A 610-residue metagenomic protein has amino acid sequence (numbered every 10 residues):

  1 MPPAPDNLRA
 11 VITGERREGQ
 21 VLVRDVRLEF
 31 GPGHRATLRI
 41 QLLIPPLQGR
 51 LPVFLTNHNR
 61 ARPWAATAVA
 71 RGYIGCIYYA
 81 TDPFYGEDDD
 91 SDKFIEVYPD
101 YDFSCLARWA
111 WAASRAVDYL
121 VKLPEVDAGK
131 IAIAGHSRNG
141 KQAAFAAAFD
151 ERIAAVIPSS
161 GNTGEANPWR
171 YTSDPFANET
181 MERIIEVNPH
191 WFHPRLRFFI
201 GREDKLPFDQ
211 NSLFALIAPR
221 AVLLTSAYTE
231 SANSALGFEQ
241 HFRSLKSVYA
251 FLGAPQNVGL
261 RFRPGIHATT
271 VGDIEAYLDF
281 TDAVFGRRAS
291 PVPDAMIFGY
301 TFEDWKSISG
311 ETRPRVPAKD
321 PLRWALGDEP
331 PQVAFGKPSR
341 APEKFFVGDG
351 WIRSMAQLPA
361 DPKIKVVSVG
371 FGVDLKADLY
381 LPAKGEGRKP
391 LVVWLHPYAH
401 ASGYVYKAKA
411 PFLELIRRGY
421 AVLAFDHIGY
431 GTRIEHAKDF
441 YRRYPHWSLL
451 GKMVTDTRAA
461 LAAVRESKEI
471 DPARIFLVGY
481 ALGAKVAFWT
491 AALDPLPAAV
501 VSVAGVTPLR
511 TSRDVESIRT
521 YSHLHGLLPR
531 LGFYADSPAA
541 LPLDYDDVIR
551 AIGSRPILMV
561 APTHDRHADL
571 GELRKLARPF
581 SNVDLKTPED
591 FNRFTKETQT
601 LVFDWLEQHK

Functional and structural regions predicted by a protein language model:
M1-R39, I44-G49, A70, E151 (+7 more regions): Alpha/beta-hydrolase-fold serine-hydrolase catalytic core, especially in secreted/extracellular enzymes
G49, F54-K122, N162-Y171, R388-E466 (+1 more regions): Cap/lid segment of the alpha/beta-hydrolase catalytic domain
R50-V53, R71-I74, D127-K130, E151-A155 (+7 more regions): Loop/turn elements at helix/coil->beta-strand transitions in domains of secreted/extracellular proteins
R62-P63, P83-G86, G140-Q142, T163-P168 (+11 more regions): Flexible loop/turn segments at secondary-structure boundaries
A66, A144-F145, A215, L413 (+2 more regions): Alpha-helical segments flanking ligand/cofactor-binding loops in enzyme cores
Y78, A134-H136, P158-S159, T225-A227 (+7 more regions): Generic beta-strand/beta-sheet core signal
R115-F176, A459-I518, P529: Primarily recognizes the serine-hydrolase "nucleophile elbow" in alpha/beta-hydrolase and SGNH/GDSL folds
P158-L213, S234-F242, A250-A254, V503-V548 (+1 more regions): Mobile cap/lid helix-loop segments that gate and shape the active-site cleft of serine hydrolases
